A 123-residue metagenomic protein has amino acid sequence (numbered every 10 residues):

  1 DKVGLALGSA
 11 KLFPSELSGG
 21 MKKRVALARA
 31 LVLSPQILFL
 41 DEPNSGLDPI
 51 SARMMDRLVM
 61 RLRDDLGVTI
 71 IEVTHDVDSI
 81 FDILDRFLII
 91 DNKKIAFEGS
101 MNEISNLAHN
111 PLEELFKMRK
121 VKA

Functional and structural regions predicted by a protein language model:
D1-G8: Conserved ABC ATPase "signature" region
F13-L17, M21: Conserved ABC ATPase signature
S34: Conserved catalytic motifs of ABC-family nucleotide-binding domains
L38-D41: Catalytic Walker B motif of ABC-type/P-loop ATPase nucleotide-binding domains
T74-H75: H-loop/switch region of ABC-family ATPase nucleotide-binding domains
I80-D82: A short, surface-exposed alpha-helical micro-motif characterized by mixed small hydrophobic and charged/polar residues
